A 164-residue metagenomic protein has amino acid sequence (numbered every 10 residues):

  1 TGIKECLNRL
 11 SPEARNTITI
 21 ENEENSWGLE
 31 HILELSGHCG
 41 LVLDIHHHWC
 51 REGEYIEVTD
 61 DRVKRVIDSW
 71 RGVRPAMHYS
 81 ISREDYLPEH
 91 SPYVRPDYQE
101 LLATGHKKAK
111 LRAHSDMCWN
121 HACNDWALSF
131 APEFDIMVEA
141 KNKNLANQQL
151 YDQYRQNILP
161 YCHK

Functional and structural regions predicted by a protein language model:
T1-G40: Active-site acidic/histidine proton-transfer and metal-coordination neighborhood in alpha/beta enzyme cores
I18, D44, I136: Conserved, mostly hydrophobic/aromatic
N25-W27, H46-E52: Short acidic, Gly/Ser-rich segments with clustered Asp/Glu that frequently serve as metal-coordination loops in enzyme
C39, C50-K164: Histidine-acidic metal/acid-base catalytic patches
G40-H46: Conserved mid-sequence domains
